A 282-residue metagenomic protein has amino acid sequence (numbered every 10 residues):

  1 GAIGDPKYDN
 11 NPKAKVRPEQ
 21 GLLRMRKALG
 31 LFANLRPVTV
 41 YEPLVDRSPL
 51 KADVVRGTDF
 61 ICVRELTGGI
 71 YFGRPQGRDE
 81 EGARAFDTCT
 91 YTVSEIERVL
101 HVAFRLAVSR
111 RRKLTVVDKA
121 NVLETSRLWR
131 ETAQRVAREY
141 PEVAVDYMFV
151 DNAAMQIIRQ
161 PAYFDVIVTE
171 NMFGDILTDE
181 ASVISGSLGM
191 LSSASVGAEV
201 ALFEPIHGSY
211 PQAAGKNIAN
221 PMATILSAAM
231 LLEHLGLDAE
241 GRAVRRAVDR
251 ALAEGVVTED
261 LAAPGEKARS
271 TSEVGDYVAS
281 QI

Functional and structural regions predicted by a protein language model:
G1-F86, M172: N-terminal glycine-rich phosphate/adenylate-binding segment common to multiple enzyme folds
V16, I157-V256: Glycine-rich phosphate/nucleotide-binding loop
G30-F32, L50, V55-F60, T67 (+6 more regions): Short coil/turn connectors at secondary-structure junctions
V40-F72, S94, G208-R242: Short, glycine-/small-residue-rich phosphate/pyrophosphate-handling segment
P43, M148-M155: Short acidic loop-to-helix transition motifs that present clustered carboxylates
E81-D151, Y163: Glycine-rich phosphate/diphosphate-binding loop of Rossmann-like nucleotide-binding domains
R110-K119, Y140-M148, L237-R245, A251-P264: Flexible, glycine/charged-enriched surface loops at secondary-structure junctions
K267-I282: Phosphate-binding loop/pocket of nucleotide- and phosphate-handling active sites
